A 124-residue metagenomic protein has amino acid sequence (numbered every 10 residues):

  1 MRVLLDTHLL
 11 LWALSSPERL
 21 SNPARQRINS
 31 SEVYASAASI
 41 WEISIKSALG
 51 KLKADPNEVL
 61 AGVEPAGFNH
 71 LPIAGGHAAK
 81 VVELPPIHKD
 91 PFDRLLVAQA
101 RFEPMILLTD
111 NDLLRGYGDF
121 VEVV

Functional and structural regions predicted by a protein language model:
M1-A35, L49-A61, E103, D112-G116 (+1 more regions): Short, well-structured N-terminal submotif of metal-dependent ribonuclease cores
T7-H8, I43, V81, A100: Generic structural signal for small/hydrophobic residues in well-ordered secondary structure, especially within
K46: ABC-type ATPase nucleotide-binding domain
P56-L60, E64-L113, V124: Active-site neighborhoods of divalent-metal-dependent phosphate/nucleic-acid chemistry enzymes
D119: Gly/Ser-rich helix-loop-strand patches that form or flank binding pockets for ribonucleotide-derived cofactors
